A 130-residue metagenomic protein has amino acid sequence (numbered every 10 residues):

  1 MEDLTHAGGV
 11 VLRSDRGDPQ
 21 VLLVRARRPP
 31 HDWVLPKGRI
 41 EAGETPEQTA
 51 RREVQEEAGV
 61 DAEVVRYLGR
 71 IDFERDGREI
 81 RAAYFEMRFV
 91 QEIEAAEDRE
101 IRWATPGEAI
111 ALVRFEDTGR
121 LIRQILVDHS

Functional and structural regions predicted by a protein language model:
M1-V21: Conserved N-terminal beta-strand and adjoining loop/helix that marks the start of the Nudix/MutT-like hydrolase domain
V11, R25, Y84-R88: Short, well-ordered beta-strand micro-motif
L12-S14, R25-R27, E74: A generic structural motif
R16-D18, Q91-E94: Short helix-loop capping/hinge motifs at secondary-structure junctions, enriched in acidic/polar residues
D18-E56, V60: Conserved Nudix-box catalytic region and its N-terminal flanking loop in Nudix hydrolases and closely related
V34, E79, W103: Short aromatic/basic micro-patch
Q55, G59-E92: Active-site segment of metal-dependent pyrophosphate-handling enzymes, primarily the Nudix hydrolase catalytic core
E86, E94-L126: NUDIX/MutT-family hydrolases
